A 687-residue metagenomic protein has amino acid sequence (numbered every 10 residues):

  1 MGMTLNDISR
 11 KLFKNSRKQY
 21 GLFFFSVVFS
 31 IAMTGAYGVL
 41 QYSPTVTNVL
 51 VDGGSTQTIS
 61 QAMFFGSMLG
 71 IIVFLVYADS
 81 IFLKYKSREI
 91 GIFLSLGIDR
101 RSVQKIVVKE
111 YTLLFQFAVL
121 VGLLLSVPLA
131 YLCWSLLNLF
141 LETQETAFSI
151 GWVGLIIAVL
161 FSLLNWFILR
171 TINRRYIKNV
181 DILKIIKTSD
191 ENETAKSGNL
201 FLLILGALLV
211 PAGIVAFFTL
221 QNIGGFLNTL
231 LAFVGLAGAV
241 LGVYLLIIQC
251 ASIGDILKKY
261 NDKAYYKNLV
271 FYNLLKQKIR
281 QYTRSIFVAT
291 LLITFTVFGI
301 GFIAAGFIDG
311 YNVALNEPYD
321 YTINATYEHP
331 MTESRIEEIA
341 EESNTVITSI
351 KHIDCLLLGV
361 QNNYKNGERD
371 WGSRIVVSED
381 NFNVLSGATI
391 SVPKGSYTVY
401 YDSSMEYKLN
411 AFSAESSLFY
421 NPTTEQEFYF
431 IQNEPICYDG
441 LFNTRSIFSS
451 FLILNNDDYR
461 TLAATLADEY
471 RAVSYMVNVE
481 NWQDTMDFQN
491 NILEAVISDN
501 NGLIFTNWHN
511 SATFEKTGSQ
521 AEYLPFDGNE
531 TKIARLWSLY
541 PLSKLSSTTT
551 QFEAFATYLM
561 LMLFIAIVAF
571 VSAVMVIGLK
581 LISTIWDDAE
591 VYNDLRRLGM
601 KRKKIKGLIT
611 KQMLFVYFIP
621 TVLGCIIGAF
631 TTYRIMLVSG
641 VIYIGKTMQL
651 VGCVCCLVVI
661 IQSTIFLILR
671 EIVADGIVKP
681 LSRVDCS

Functional and structural regions predicted by a protein language model:
G2-M3, D7, N179-E193, W586-E590 (+1 more regions): Short cytosolic juxtamembrane segments of multi-pass membrane proteins
R17, G21-F23, V107-V127, K196-L203 (+1 more regions): Selective transmembrane-helix segments that form parts of the transport pathway or gating/packing helices in multipass
K18-F25, A36-G66, I81-K84, I92-F93 (+7 more regions): Peri-transmembrane interface segments
Q19-V27, A32-A36, L160-N165, L169-R170 (+3 more regions): Alpha-helical transmembrane segments, especially those used as permease/efflux helices and single-pass anchors
A32-S43, Y77-I81, R88, L113-E142 (+5 more regions): Small-residue-rich transmembrane alpha-helices
A62-A78, V571-V574: Long, hydrophobic alpha-helical segments
V313-V571: Basic-flanked hydrophobic alpha-helices used for secretion and membrane insertion
